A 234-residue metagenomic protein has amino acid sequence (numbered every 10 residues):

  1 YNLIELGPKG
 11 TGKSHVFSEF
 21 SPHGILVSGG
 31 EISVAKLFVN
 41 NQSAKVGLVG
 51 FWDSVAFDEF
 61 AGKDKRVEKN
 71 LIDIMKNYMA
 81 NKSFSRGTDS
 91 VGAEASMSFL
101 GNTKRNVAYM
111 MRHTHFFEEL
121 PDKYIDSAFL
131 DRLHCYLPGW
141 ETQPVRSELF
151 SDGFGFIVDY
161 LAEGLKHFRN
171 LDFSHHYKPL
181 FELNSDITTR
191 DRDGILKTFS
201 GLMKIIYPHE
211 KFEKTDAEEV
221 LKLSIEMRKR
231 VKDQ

Functional and structural regions predicted by a protein language model:
Y1-E119, A128-H134: Conserved ASCE/P-loop NTPase catalytic core
F20, M75-K82, G164-D172, L202-I206 (+1 more regions): Hydrophobic, Leu/Ile/Phe/Ala-enriched alpha-helical segments that form helix-helix packing faces
S90-M97, N102-E210, K214: Phosphate-sensing "switch" segment of ASCE/P-loop ATPases
A217-Q234: C-terminal engagement/docking regions of AAA+ P-loop ATPases
